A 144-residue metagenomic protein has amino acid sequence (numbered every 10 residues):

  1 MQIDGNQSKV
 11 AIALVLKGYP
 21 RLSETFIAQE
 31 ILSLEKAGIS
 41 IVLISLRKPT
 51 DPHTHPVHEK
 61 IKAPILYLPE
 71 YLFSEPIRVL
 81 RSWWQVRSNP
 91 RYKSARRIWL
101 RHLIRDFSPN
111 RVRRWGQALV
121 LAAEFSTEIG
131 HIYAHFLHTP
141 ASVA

Functional and structural regions predicted by a protein language model:
M1-F73, T127: N-terminal subdomain of nucleotide-sugar transferases
S8-A11, W99-R101, A123-E124: A short alpha-helix capping/helix-coil boundary motif
A13, H138-V143: Extended hydrophobic/aromatic segments used for targeting, binding, or gating
L14, R21, R105-S108, H131: A general structural-boundary detector
I27, Q117-A118, P140: Amphipathic coiled-coil/heptad-repeat helices and related helical stalk/stem segments that mediate oligomerization
S45-A118: Conserved N-terminal ligand/cofactor-binding loop architecture of enzyme catalytic domains
Q85, S108-V112, V120-T139: Short N-terminal targeting/anchoring amphipathic segment
